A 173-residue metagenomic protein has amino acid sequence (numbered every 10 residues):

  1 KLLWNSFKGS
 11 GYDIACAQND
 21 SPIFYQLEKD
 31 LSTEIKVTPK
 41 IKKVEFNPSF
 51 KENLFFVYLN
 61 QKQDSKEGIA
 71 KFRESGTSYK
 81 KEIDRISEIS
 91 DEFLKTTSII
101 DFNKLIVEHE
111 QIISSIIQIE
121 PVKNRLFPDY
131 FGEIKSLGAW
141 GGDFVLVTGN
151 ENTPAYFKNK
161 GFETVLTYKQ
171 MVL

Functional and structural regions predicted by a protein language model:
L3-K8, Y12-A139, L146-L173: C-terminal nucleotide
